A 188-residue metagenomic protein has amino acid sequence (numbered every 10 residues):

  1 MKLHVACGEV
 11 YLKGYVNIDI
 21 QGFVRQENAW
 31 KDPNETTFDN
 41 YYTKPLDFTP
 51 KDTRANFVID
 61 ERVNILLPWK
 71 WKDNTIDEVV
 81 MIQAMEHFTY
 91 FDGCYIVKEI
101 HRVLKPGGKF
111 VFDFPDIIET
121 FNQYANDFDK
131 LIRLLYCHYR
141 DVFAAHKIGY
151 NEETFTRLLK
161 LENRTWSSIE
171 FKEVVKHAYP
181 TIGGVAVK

Functional and structural regions predicted by a protein language model:
L3-N122, G184-K188: Conserved SAM-binding loop
T89-K105, K109-V187: S-adenosyl-L-methionine-dependent methyltransferase catalytic module, highlighting the catalytic core
